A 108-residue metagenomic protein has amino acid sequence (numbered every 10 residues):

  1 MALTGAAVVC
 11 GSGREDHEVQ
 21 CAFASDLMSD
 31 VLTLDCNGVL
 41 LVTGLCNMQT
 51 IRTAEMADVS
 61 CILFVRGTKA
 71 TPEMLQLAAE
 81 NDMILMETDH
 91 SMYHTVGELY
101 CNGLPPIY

Functional and structural regions predicted by a protein language model:
G5-S12, P106: Short secondary-structure junctions
E15-L40, G44-Y108: Feature captures the catalytic cores and cofactor-binding loops of soluble hydro-lyases/lyases that act on carboxylate
